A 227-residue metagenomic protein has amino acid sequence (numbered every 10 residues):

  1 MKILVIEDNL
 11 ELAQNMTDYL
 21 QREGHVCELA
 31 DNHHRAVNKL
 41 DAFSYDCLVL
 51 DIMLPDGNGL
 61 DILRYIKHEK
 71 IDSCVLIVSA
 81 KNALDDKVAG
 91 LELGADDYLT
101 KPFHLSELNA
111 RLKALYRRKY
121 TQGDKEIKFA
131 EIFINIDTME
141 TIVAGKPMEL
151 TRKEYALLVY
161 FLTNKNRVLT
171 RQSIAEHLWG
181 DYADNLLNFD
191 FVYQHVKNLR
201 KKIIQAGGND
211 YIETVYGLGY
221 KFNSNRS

Functional and structural regions predicted by a protein language model:
M1-R118: N-terminal/domain-start alpha-helical segments
K2, K113-V168, Q172, F222-N223: Short, Lys/Arg-enriched segments at the junction into DNA-binding effector domains of transcriptional regulators
N9, K81-A83, S106, D124-E126 (+3 more regions): A short, glycine- and basic residue-enriched loop/turn that sits immediately adjacent to a domain's principal
L54, K67, N82, E126 (+2 more regions): Residue-level "hotspot" positions that anchor or transmit function at local structural transition points
E140, G145-R152, A156-D210, Y216: Positively charged, aromatic-enriched patches within helix-turn-helix-type DNA-binding elements, predominantly
N209-S227: Basic, Lys/Arg-enriched C-terminal extension of HTH/homeodomain DNA-binding domains
